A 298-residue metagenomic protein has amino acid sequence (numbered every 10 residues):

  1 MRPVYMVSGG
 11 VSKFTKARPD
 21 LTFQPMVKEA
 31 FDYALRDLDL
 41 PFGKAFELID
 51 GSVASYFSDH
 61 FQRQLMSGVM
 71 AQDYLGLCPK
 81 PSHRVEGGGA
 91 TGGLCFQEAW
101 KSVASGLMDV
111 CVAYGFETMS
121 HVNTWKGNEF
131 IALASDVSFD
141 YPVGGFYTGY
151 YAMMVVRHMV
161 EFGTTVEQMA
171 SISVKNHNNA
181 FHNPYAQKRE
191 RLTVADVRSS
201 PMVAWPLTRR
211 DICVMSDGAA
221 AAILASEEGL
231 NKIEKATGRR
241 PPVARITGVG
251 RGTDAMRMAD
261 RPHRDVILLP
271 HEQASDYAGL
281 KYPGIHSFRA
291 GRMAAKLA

Functional and structural regions predicted by a protein language model:
M1, Y56-Y114, T118-Y150, K188-V214 (+4 more regions): Conserved catalytic cysteine-centered active-site region of acyl-thioester-dependent Claisen-condensing enzymes
M1-A90, E98, H158-V166, K188 (+3 more regions): Conserved active-site "lid/cap" helical segment
M1-Q24, V137, Y141, S171 (+1 more regions): Condensing-enzyme catalytic core mediating Claisen C-C bond formation in acyl metabolism
V4-Y5, D50-S52, P81-H83, D109-V112 (+2 more regions): Structural motif
R18-D20, Q64, V122-G127, F181-Y185 (+2 more regions): Short acidic, glycine/serine/threonine-rich loops at helix termini
D32-A45, K101-S105, D109-A113, R239-P242: Structural alpha/beta core scaffold segments of enzyme domains
E86-E117, G149-H182, A222-E228: Active-site-proximal alpha-helical scaffold in enzymes
M119-T124, H177-F181, A244-R257: Short, mixed-charge aromatic SLiMs
